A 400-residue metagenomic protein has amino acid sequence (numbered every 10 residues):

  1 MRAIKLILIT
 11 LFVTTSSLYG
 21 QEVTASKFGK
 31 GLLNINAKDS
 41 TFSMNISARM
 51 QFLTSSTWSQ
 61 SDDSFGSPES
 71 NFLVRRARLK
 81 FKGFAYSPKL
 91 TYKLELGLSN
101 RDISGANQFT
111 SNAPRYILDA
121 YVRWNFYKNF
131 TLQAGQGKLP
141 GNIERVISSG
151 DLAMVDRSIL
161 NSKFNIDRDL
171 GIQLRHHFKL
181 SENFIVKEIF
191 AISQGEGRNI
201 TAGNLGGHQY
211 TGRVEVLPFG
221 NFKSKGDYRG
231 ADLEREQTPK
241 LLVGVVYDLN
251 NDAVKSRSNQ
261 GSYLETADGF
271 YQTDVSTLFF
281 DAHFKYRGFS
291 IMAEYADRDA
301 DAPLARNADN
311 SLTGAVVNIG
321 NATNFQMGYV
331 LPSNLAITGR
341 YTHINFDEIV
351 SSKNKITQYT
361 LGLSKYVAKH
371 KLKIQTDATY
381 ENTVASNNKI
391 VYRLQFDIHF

Functional and structural regions predicted by a protein language model:
M1-A25, F400: Bacterial Sec-dependent N-terminal signal peptides
L18-I46, S61, N221-K240, A253 (+1 more regions): Outer-membrane beta-barrel biogenesis signature
A25-K27, E69-L73, N112-P114, K163-I166 (+6 more regions): Short sequence motifs at beta-strands and strand-loop junctions characteristic of Gram-negative outer-membrane
L32-W58, S64-R198, G203-G220, P239-L242 (+3 more regions): Outer membrane beta-barrel
W58-F65, I103-Y116, V146-G150, I200-L205 (+5 more regions): Outer-membrane beta-barrel translocator domains and adjoining extracellular loop/strand segments of Gram-negative
R76, I117-D119, D169-G171, G207-T211 (+4 more regions): Transmembrane beta-barrel architecture of outer membranes
L205, E215-P218, K223-D347: Detector for outer-membrane/organellar transmembrane beta-barrel domains, recognizing the amphipathic beta-strand
Y210-N221, L363-K365, L372, N387-F400: Outer-membrane beta-barrel "beta-signal"
